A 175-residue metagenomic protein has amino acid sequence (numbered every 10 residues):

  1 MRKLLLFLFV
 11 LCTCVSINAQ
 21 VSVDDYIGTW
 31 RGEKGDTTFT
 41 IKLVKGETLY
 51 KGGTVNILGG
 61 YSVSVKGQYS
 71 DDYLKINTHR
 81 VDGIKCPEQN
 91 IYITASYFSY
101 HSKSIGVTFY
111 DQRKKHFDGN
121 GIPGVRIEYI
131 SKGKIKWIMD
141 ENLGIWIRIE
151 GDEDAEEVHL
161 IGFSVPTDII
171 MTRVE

Functional and structural regions predicted by a protein language model:
M1-S22: Bacterial Sec-dependent N-terminal signal peptides
I17-N18, V55-V65: Terminus-proximal functional modules
V23-R31, N56-L58, Y100-T108, K134-K136: Short, hydrophobic/aromatic-rich segments at coil-to-beta transitions
T29-V55, Y69-D72: Short, solvent-exposed loop/hinge segments that bridge or flank secondary-structure elements
E33-G35, S62-K66, R113, D140-L143: Short, flexible beta-strand-to-coil junctions
Y50-G53, V81-P87, K136-W137: Short, surface-exposed linear segments at secondary-structure transitions and domain or protein termini
V63-I130: Contiguous, well-ordered beta-strand patches that form the walls/edges of small beta-barrel/beta-sandwich domains
S102-E175: Glycine-rich, aromatic-bearing surface loops/beta-hairpins
